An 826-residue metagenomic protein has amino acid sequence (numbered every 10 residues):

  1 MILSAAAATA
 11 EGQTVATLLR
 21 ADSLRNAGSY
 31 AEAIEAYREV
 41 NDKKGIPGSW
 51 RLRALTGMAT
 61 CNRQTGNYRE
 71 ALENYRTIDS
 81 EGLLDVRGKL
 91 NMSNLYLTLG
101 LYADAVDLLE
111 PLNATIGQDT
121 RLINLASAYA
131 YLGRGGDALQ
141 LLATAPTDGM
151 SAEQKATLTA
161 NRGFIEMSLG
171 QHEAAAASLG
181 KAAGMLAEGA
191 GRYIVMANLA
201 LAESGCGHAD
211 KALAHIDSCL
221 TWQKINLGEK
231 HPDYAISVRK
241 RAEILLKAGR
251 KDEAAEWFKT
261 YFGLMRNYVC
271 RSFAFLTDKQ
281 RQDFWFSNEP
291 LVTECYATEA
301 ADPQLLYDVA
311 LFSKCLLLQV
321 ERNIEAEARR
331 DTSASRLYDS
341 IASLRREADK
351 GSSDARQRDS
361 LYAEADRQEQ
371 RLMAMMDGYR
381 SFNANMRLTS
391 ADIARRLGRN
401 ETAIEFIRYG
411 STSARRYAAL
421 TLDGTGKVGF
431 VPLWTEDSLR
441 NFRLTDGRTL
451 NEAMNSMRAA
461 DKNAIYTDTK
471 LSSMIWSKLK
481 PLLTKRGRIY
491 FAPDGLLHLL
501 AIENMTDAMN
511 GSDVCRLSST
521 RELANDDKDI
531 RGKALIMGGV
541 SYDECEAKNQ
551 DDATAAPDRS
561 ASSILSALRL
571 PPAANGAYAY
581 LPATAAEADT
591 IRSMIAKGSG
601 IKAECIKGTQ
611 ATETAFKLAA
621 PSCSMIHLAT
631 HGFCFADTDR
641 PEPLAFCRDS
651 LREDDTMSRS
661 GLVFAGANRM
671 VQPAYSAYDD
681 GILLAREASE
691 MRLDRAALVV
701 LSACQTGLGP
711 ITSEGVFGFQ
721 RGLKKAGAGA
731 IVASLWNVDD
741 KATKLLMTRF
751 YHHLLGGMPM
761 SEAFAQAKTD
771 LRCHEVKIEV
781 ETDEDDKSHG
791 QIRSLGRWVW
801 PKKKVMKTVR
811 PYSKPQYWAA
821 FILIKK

Functional and structural regions predicted by a protein language model:
L18, D22-N26, R53-Q64, R87-T98 (+6 more regions): Conserved alpha-helical positions within TPR/SEL1-like repeat arrays
V40-D42, D79-S80, N113-A114, A143-T147 (+4 more regions): Amphipathic alpha-helical segments of tetratricopeptide repeats
G48-S49, L83, I116-D119, M150-E153 (+4 more regions): Helix N-cap/loop-to-helix boundary motif
G191-I194, N198-A459, S473, G487-A508 (+6 more regions): Alpha-helical solenoid repeat scaffolds used for protein-protein interaction
L372, M376-K826: Catalytic cores of enzymes
